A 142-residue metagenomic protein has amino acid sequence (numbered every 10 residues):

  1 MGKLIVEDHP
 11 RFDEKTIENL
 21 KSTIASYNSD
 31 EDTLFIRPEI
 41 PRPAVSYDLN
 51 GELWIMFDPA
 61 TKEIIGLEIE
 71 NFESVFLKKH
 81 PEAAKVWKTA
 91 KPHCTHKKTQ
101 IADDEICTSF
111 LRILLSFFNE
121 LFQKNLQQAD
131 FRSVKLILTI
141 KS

Functional and structural regions predicted by a protein language model:
M1-E52, A60, V75-S142: Intrinsically disordered terminal and processing segments
M56: Short, acidic/polar
E70-N71: A generic structural motif
